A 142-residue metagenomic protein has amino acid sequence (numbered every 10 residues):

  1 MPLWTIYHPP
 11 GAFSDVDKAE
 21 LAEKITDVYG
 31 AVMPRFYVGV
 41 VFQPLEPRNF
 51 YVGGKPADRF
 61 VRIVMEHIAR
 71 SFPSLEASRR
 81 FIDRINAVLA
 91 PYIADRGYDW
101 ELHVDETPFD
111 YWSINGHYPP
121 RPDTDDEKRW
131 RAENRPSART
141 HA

Functional and structural regions predicted by a protein language model:
M1-A142: A domain-level signal for the structural core that forms small-molecule/cofactor-binding pockets and catalytic centers
